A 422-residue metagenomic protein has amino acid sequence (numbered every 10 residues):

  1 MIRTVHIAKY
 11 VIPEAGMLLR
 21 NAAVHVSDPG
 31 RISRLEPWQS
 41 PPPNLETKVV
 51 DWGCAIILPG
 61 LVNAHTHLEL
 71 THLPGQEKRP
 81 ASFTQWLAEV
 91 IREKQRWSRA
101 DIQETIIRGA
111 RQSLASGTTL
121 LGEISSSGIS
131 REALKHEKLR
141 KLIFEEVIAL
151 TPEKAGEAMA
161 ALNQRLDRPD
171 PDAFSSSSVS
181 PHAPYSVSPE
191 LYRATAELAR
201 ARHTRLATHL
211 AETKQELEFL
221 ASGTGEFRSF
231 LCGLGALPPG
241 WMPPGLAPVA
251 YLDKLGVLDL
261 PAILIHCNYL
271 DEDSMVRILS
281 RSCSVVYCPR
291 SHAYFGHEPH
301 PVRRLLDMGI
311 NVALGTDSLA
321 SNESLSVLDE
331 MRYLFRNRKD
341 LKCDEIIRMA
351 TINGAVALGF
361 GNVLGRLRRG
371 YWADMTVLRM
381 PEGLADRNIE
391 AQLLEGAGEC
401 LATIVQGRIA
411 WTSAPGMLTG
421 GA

Functional and structural regions predicted by a protein language model:
M1-V5, I12-L58: Histidine-rich, glycine-flanked metal-binding segment
I56-I57, P74-E137, A158-D172: Alpha-helical scaffold segments that flank or form the walls of functional sites
P59-T71, R205-K214: Histidine-centered catalytic micro-motifs
H72-E104, K138, L142-I148, T213-P261 (+1 more regions): Active-site gating loops and adjacent loop-to-helix segments of metal-dependent hydrolytic enzymes
E123, S180-A196, T204, L210 (+2 more regions): Active-site glycine- and acidic-residue-rich loops that bind and position anionic ligands or nucleotide-like cofactors
E137-K141, A196-H203, V257-L260, R277-V286 (+1 more regions): Glycine-enriched alpha-helix->loop->beta-strand junction motifs that scaffold or abut catalytic
S229, K254-L258, Y287, E298-L384: His/Asp/Glu-enriched, well-ordered alpha-helical/loop segment that forms or immediately abuts the divalent-metal
V356, W372-A422: C-terminal cap of metal-dependent C-N hydrolases
